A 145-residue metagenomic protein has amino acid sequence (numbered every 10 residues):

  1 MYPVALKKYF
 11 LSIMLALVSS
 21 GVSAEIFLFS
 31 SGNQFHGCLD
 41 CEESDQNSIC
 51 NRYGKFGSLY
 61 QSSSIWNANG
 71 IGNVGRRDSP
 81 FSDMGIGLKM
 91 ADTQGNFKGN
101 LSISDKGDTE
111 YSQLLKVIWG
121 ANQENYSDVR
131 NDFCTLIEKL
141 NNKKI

Functional and structural regions predicted by a protein language model:
Y2-F10: Bacterial N-terminal signal peptides that target proteins for export
L11-S12, N142: Short amphipathic alpha-helical "recognition" segments used for binding
M14-S23: Hydrophobic h-region of N-terminal signal peptides that target proteins for export in Gram-negative bacteria
V22-I145: Repetitive, compositionally biased segments used for assembly/scaffolding
